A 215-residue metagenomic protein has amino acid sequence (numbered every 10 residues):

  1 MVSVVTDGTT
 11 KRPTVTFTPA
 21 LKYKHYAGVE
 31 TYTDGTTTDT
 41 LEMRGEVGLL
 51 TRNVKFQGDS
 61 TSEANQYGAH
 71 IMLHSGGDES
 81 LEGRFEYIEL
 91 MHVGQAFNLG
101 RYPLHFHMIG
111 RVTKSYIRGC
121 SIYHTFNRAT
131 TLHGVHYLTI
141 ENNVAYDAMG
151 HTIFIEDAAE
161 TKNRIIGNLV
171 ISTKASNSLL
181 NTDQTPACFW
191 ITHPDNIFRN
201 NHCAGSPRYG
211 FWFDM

Functional and structural regions predicted by a protein language model:
V2-M215: Beta-strand/loop edge motif enriched in small/polar residues
